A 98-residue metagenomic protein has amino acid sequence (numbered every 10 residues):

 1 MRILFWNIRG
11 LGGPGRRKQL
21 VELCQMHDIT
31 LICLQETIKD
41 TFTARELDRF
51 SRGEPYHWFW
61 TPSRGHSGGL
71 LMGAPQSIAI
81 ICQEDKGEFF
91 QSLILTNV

Functional and structural regions predicted by a protein language model:
M1-V98: Short phosphate/oxyanion-binding micro-motifs
